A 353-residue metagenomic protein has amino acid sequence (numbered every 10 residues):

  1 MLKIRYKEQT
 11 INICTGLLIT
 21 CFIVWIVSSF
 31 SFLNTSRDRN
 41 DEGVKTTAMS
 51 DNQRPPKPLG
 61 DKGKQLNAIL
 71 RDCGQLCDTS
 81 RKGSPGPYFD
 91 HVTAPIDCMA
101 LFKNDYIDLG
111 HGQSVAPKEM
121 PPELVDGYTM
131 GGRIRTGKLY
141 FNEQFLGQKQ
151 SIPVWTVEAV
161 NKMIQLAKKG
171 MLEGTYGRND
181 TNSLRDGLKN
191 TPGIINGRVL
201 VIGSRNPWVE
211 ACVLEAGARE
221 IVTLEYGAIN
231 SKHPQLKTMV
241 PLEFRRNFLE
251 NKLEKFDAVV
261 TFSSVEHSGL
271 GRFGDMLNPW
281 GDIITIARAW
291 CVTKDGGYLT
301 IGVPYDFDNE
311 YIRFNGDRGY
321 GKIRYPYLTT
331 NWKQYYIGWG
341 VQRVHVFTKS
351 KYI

Functional and structural regions predicted by a protein language model:
L2-I19: N-terminal Sec-pathway targeting helices
C14, C21, W25-I195, E215 (+2 more regions): N-terminal accessory regions of S-adenosyl-L-methionine
L200-V201, R205-F248: Class I SAM-dependent methyltransferase SAM/SAH-binding core
F248-V260: A short acidic, Gly/Pro-enriched loop at the edge of an enzyme's catalytic core that lines a small-molecule cofactor
V260-V265, G269: A conserved beta-strand element that flanks and buttresses the S-adenosyl-L-methionine
L277-Y298: A short glycine-rich, Lys/Arg-flanked "PGG" loop and its adjoining helix->strand segment in the class I
I301-V303: Acidic carboxylate diad motif detector
T330-V341: Conserved S-adenosyl-L-methionine
